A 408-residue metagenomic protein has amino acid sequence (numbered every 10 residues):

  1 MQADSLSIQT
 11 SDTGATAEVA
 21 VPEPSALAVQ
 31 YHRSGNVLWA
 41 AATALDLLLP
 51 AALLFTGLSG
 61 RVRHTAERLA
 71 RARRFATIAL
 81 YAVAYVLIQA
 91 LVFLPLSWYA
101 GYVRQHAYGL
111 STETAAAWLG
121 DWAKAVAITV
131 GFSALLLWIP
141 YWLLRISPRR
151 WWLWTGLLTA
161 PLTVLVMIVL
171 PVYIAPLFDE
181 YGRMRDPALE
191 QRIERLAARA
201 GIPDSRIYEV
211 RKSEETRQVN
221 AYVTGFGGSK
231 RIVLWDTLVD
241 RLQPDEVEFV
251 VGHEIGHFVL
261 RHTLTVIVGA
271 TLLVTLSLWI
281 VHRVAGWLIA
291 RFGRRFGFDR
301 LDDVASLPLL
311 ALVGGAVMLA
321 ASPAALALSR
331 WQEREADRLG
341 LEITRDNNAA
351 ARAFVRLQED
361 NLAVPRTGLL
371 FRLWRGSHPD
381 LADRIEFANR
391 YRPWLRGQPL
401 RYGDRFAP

Functional and structural regions predicted by a protein language model:
D4-L301, A311, G315-P408: Polar-ligand-bearing catalytic/cofactor-coordination segments of membrane-embedded or membrane-tethered inner-membrane
